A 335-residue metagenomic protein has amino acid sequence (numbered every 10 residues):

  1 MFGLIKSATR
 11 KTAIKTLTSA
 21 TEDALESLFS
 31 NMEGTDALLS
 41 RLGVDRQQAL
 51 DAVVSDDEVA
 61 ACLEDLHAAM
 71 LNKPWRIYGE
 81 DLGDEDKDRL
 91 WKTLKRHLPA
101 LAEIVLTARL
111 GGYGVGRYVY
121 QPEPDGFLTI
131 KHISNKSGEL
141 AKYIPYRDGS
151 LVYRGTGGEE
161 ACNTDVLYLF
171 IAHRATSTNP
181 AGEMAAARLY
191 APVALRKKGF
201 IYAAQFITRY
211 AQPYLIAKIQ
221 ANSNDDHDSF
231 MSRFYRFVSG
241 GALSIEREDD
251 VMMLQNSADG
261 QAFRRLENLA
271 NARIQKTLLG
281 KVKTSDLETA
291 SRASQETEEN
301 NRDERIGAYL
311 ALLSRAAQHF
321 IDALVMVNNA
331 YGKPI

Functional and structural regions predicted by a protein language model:
F2-V44, I77-F237, A242-I245: Structured, contiguous alpha/beta core segments that scaffold functional sites
N31, N72, N135, N163 (+6 more regions): Detector for Asparagine
M32, R46, A52, D57 (+2 more regions): Short linear motifs in intrinsically disordered/low-complexity regions
L39-I77, G83: A eukaryotic "domain-start" boundary segment
D51-V59, M184, N222-S223, I306: Intrinsic-disorder/low-complexity, polar/charged segments
D81, I219-Q220, L243-R315, H319-I335: Surface-exposed loop-to-helix/strand elements on domain peripheries
